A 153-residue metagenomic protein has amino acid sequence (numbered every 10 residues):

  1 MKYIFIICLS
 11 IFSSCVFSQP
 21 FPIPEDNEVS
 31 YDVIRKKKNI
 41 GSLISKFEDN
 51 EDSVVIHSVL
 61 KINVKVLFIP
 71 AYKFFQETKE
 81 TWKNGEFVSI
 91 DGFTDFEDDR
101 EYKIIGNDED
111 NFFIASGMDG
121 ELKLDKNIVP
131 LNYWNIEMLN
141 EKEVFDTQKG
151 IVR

Functional and structural regions predicted by a protein language model:
M1, S18, T78, Y102-I104 (+1 more regions): Charge-rich, low-complexity amphipathic helices in intrinsically disordered tails/linkers adjacent to domains
Y3-F12: Sec-dependent N-terminal signal peptides
C15-K73, I90-R100: N-terminal cleavable signal peptides for secretion/export
P24-D26, D91-R153: Solvent-exposed helix/loop surface patches that form functional interfaces
L43-E48, Q76-T81, I104-G106: Hydrophobic/aromatic beta-strand elements that line small-molecule binding cavities or substrate pockets in beta-rich
K61-I62, Q76-E77, D108-F112: Juxtamembrane/interface motifs at transmembrane-helix termini
E86-F87: A short glycine-rich beta-turn/N-cap micro-motif
